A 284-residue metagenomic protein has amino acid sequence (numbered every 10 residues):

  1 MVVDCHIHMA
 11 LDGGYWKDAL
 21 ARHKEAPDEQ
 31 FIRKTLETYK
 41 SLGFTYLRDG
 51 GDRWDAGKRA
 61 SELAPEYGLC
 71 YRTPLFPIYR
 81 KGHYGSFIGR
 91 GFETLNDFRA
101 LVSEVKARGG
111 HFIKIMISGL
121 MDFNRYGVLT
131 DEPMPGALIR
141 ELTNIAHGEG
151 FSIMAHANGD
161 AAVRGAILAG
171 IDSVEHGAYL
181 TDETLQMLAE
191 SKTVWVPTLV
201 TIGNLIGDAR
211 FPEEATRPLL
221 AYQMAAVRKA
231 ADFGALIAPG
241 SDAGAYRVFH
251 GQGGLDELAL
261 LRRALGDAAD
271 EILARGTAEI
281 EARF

Functional and structural regions predicted by a protein language model:
V2-L63, G82-G85: Metal-associated gating/positioning segment near the N- to mid-region
H8-D12, D49, R53-G57, Y79-R80 (+5 more regions): Active-site environment of divalent metal-dependent phosphoester hydrolases
A10-P27, K81-F92, N124-E132, I206-A215: Acidic/histidine-rich helix-loop elements that form or flank divalent-metal/phosphate-binding sites at the catalytic
G13-D18, V163-A169, T201-E213, Q223 (+1 more regions): Histidine/acidic-residue-rich catalytic or RNA/ligand-binding cores of hydrolases and nuclease-related proteins
E29-K58, G68-I78, G110-N124, S152 (+2 more regions): Divalent metal-dependent hydrolysis catalytic cores, especially in the metallo-beta-lactamase
Q30, D52, R90-A100: Glycine-rich anion/phosphate-binding loops
N96-M116, M121-W195, R217-I237, E271: Histidine/acidic residue-rich metal-binding segments in metalloenzymes
G148, A221-F284: His/Asp/Glu-enriched, well-ordered alpha-helical/loop segment that forms or immediately abuts the divalent-metal
